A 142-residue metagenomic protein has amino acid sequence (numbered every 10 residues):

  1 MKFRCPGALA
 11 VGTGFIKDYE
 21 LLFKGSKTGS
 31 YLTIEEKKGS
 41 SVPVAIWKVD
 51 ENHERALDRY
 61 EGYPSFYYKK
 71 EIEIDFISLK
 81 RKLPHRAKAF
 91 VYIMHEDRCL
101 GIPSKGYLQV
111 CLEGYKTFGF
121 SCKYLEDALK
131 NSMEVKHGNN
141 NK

Functional and structural regions predicted by a protein language model:
M1-K142: Glycine-aromatic micro-motifs
